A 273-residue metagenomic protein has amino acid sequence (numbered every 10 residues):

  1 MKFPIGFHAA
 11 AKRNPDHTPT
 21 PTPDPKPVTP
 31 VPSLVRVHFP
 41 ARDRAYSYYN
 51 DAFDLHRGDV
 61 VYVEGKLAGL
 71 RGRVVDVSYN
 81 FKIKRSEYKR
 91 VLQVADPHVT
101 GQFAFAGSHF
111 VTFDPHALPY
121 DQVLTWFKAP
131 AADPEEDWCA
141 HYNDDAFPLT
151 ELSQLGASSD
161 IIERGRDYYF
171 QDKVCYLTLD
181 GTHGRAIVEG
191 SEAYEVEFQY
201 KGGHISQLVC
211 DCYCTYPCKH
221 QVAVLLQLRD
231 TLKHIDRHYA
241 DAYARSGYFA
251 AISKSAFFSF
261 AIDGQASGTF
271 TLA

Functional and structural regions predicted by a protein language model:
K2-L118: Exposed beta-strand/loop interface patches that mediate assembly or binding
P32-H38, R42-D43, R57-V60, Q93 (+1 more regions): Long, low-complexity, compositionally biased intrinsically disordered regions
